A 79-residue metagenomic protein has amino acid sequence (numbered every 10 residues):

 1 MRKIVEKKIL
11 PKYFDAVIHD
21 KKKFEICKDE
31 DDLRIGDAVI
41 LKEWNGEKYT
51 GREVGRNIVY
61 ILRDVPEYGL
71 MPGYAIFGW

Functional and structural regions predicted by a protein language model:
M1-W79: Catalytic phosphate/metal-binding cores of nucleic-acid and nucleotide-processing enzymes, i.e., regions that mediate
